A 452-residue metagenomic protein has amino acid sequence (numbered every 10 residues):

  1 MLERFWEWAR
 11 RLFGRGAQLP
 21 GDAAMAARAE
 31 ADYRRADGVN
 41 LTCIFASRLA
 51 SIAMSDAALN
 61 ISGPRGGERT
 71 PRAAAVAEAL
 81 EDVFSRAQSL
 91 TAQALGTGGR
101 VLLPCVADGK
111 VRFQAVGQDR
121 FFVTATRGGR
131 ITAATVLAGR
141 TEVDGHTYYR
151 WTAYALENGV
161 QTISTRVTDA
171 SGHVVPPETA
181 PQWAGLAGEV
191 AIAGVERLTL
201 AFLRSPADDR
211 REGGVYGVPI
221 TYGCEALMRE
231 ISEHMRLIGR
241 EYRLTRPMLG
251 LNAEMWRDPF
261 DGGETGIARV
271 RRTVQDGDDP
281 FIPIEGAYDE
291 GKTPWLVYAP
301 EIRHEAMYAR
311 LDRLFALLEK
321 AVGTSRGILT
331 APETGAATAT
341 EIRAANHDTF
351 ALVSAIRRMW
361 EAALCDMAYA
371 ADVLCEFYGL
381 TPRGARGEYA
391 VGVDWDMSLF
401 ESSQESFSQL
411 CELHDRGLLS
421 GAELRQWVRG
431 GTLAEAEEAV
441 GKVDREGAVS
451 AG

Functional and structural regions predicted by a protein language model:
M1-T132, G452: Extended, helix-rich architectural segments
R10, A26-T42, G286-A321, A337-A362 (+1 more regions): Extended, non-catalytic structural segments that build the interaction scaffolds of large macromolecular assemblies
L90, C105-V106, Y242-L249, I328-E333 (+2 more regions): Short coil/turn segments at secondary-structure boundaries
V101-V218: Extended, regular secondary-structure scaffolds
A184-A344, L380-T381, A390, D394: Extended, charged amphipathic alpha-helical segments
R246, A253, N346-C365, A370-A371 (+1 more regions): Long, compositionally biased
D366-G392, E437-A439: A glycine-biased, small/acidic residue-tolerant capping/turn segment at secondary-structure junctions
Q404-S450: Charged substrate- and nucleic-acid-binding regions of tRNA-handling and nucleotidyl-transfer enzymes, centered on
